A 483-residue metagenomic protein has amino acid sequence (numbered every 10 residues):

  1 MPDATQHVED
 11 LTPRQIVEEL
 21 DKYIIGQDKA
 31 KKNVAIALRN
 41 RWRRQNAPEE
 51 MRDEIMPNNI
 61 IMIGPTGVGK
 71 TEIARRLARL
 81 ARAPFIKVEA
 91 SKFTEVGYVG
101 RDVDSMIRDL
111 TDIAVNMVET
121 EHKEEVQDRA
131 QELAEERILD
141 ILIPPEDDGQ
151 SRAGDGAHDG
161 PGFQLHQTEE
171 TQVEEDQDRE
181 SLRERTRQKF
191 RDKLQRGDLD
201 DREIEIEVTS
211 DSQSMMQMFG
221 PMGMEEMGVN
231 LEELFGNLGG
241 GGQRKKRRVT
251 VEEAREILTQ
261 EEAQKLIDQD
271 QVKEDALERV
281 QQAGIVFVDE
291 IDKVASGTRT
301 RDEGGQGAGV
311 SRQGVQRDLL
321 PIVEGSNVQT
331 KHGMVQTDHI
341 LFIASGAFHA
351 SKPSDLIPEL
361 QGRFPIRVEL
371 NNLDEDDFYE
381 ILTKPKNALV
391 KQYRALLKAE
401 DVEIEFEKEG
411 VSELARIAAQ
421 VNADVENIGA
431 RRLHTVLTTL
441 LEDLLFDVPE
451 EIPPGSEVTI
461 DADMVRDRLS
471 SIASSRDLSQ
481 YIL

Functional and structural regions predicted by a protein language model:
M1-L483: Non-catalytic accessory segments flanking P-loop/AAA+ NTPase cores
